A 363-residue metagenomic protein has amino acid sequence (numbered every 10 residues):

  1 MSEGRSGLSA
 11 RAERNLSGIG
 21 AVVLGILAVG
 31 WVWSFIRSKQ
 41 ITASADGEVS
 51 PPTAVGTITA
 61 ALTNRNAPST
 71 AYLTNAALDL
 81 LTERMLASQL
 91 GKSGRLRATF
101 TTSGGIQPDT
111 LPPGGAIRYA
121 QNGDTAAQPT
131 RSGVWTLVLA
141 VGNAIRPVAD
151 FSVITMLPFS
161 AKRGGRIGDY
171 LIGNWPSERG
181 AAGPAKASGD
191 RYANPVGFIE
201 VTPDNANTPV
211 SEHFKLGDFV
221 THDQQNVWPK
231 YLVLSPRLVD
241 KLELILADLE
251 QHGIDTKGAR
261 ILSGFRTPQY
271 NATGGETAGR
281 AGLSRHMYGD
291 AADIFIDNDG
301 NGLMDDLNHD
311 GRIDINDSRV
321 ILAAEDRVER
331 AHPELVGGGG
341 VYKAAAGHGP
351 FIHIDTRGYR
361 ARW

Functional and structural regions predicted by a protein language model:
M1-E13: N-terminal Lys/Arg-rich, disordered targeting/topogenic segments
G18-W33: Hydrophobic membrane-insertion alpha-helices, especially the h-region of bacterial N-terminal signal peptides
V32-R37, T42-A45, R280-W363: Catalytic cores and adjacent binding grooves of peptidoglycan-active enzymes
R37-R163: Beta-strand-enriched, solvent-exposed domains that form extended recognition/catalytic surfaces
P129-R131, D255, Y288: Solvent-exposed loop and beta-edge segments used for protein-protein assembly and interaction
R163-V196: Compositionally biased low-complexity segments at domain edges in trafficked proteins and select soluble regulators
Y192, V196-T256: Active-site acidic/histidine clusters and adjacent loop/turn architecture that either coordinate catalytic ions
K241-T277: Extended, low-complexity, intrinsically disordered C-terminal regulatory tails of eukaryotic serine/threonine kinases
